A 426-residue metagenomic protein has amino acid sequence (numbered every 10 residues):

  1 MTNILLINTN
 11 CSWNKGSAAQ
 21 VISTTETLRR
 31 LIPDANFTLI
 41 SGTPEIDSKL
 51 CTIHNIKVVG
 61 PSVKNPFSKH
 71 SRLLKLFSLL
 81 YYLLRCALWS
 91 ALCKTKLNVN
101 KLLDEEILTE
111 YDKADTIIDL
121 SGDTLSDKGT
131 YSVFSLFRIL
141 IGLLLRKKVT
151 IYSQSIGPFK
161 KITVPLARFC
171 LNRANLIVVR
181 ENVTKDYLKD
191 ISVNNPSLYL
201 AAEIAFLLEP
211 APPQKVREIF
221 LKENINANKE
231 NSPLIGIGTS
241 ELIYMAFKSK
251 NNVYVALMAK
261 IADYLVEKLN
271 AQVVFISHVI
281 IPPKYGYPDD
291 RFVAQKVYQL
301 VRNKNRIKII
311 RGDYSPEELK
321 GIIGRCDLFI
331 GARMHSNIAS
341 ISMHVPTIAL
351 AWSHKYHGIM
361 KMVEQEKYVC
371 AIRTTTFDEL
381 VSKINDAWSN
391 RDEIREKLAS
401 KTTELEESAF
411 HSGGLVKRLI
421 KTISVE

Functional and structural regions predicted by a protein language model:
M1-E426: Active-site anion-handling motifs in enzyme catalytic cores
